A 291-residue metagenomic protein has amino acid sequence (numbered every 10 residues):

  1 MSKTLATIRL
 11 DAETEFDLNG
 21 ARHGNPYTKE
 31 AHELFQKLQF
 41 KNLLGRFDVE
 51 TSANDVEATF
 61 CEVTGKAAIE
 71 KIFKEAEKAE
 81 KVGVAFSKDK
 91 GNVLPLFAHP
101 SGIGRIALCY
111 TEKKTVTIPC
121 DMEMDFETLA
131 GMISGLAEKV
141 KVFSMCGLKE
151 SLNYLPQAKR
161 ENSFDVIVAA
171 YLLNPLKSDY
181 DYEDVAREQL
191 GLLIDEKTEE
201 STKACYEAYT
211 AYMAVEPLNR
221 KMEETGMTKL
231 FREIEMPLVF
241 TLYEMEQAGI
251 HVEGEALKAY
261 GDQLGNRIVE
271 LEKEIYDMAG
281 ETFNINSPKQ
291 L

Functional and structural regions predicted by a protein language model:
M1-F60, Q157-S163, A256, V269 (+3 more regions): Non-catalytic nucleic-acid-binding/docking modules located in mid-to-C-terminal regions of nucleic-acid enzymes
S2, T28-A31, K37-L44, K66-E70 (+11 more regions): Alpha-helix initiation and N-capping motif
R9-L18, K41-N42, K114, L176-Y180 (+2 more regions): Short helix-capping/linker segments at secondary-structure and domain boundaries
D17-A107, T111-A137, K141: Long, highly charged low-complexity segments
G20-N25, V49-S52, K90, K149-L155 (+5 more regions): A glycine-rich phosphate-binding loop feature that marks nucleotide/adenosyl-phosphate handling sites
L34, L43, Y154, V185-A186 (+4 more regions): Residues within well-ordered alpha helices
H99-E224, T228-L242, N266: Active-site-proximal helix-loop-helix substrate-binding element of RNase H-like nuclease domains
R232-L291: Extended, well-ordered alpha-helical scaffold/bundle regions in very large, multi-domain proteins
